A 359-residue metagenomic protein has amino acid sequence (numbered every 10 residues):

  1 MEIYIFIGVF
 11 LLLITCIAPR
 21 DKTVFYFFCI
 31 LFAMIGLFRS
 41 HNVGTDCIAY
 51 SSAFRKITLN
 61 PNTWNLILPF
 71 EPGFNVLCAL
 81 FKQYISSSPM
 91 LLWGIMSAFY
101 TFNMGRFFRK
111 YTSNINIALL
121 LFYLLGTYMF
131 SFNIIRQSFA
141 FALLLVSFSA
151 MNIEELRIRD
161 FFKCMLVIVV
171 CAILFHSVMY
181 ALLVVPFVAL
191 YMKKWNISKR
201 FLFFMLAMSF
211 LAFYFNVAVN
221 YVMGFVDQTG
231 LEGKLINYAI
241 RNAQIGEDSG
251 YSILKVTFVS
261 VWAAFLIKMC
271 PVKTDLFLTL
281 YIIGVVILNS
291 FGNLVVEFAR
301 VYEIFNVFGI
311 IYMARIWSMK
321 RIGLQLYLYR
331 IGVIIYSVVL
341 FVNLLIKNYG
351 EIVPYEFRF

Functional and structural regions predicted by a protein language model:
T23-Y26, F108-L125: Transmembrane-helix signature of polytopic, membrane-embedded enzymes that assemble or transfer cell-envelope glycans
N42-Y50, N65-V76: Extracytoplasmic catalytic/substrate-binding loops of multi-pass membrane glycan-assembly enzymes
I48-S52, I57-N60, N75, V185-V301 (+1 more regions): Alpha-helical transmembrane segments and terminal signal-anchor/GPI-anchor hydrophobic tails, characterized by long
P72, Y84-F99: Loop-to-helix entry region of an early transmembrane alpha helix in multi-pass inner-membrane enzymes
I95-Y111: Transmembrane-helix motifs of polytopic, lipid-linked glycan transferases
F130-L144, F148, F175, L266-S318: Membrane-water interface signatures at transmembrane helix termini and the short loops that connect adjacent helices
L144-F162: Membrane-interface transmembrane helices that cradle and orient dolichyl/undecaprenyl
K163-H176, L182-V188, V285-N289: Membrane-interface alpha helices of multi-pass inner-membrane proteins
